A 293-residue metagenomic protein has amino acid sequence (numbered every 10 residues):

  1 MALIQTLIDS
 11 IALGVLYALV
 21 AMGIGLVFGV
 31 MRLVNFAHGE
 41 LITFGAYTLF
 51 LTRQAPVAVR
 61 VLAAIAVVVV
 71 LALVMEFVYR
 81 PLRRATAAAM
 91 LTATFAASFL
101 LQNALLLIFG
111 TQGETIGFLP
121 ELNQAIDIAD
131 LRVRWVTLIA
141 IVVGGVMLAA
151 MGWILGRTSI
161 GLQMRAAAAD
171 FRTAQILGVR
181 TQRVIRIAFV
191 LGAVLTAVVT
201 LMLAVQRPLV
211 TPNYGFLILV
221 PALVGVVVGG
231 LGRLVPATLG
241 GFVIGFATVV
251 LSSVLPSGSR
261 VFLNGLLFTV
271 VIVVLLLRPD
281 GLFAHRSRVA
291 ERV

Functional and structural regions predicted by a protein language model:
M1-L19, T48, A55-R60, A85-T92 (+5 more regions): Membrane-interfacial amphipathic/re-entrant helices at transmembrane-helix boundaries
A2-S10, I154-S159, A188-V226, V249-F262: Inter-helical junctions in multi-pass inner-membrane proteins, predominant in energy-converting antiporter-like
I8, V30-F77, V254-L255: Membrane-embedded helix boundary and interhelical linker motif in transport proteins
L13-G14, R132-V210, L234-G240: Helix-loop-helix "hairpin" substructures at the membrane interface of multi-pass membrane proteins
I24, A55-A97, A104, L239-I244 (+2 more regions): Alpha-helical transmembrane segments within multi-pass membrane transporters and channels
G29-A37, V70-G113, I154-G161, A166 (+2 more regions): Short loop segments and helix-boundary regions at transmembrane helix junctions of multi-pass inner-membrane proteins
F99-A129, S252-V261, F283-R288: Extracellular/periplasmic helix-loop junction at the C-terminal end of a transmembrane helix in multi-pass membrane
A169-I176, R180-R183, P256-V293: Cytosolic-side transmembrane-helix boundaries in multi-pass membrane proteins
